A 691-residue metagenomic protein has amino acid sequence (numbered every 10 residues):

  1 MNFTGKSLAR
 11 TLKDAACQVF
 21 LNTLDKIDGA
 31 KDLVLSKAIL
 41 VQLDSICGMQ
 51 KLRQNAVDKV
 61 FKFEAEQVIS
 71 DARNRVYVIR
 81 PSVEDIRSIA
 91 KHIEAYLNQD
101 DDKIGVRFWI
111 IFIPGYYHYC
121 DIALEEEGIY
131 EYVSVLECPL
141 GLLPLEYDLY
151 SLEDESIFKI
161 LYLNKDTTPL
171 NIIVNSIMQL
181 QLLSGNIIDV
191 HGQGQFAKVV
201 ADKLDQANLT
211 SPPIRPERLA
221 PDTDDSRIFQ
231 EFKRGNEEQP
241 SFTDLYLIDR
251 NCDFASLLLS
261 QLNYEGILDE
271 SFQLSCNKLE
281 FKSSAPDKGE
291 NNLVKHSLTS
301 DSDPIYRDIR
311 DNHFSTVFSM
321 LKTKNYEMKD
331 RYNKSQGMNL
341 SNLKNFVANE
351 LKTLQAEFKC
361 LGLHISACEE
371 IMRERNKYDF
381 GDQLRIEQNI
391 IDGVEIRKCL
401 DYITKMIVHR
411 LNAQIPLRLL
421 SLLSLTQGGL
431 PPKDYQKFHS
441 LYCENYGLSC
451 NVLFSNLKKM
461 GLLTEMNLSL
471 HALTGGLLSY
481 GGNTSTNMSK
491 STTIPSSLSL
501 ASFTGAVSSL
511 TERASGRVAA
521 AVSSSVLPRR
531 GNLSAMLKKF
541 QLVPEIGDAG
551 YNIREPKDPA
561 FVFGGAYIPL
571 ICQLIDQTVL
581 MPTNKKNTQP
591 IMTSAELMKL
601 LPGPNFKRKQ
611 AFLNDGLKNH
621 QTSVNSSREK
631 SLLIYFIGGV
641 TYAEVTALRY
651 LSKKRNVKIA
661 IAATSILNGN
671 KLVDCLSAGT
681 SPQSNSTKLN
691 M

Functional and structural regions predicted by a protein language model:
M1-M691: Extended, well-folded catalytic/binding cores that form a central cleft or groove in large enzyme and scaffold domains
